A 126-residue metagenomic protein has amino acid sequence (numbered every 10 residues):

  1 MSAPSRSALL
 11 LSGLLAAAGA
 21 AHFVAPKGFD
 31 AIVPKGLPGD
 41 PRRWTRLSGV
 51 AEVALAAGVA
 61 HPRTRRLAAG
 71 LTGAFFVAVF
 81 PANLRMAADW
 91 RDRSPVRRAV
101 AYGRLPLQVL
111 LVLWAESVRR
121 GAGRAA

Functional and structural regions predicted by a protein language model:
M1-A126: Short amphipathic, positively biased membrane-proximal segments that drive organelle/inner-membrane targeting
